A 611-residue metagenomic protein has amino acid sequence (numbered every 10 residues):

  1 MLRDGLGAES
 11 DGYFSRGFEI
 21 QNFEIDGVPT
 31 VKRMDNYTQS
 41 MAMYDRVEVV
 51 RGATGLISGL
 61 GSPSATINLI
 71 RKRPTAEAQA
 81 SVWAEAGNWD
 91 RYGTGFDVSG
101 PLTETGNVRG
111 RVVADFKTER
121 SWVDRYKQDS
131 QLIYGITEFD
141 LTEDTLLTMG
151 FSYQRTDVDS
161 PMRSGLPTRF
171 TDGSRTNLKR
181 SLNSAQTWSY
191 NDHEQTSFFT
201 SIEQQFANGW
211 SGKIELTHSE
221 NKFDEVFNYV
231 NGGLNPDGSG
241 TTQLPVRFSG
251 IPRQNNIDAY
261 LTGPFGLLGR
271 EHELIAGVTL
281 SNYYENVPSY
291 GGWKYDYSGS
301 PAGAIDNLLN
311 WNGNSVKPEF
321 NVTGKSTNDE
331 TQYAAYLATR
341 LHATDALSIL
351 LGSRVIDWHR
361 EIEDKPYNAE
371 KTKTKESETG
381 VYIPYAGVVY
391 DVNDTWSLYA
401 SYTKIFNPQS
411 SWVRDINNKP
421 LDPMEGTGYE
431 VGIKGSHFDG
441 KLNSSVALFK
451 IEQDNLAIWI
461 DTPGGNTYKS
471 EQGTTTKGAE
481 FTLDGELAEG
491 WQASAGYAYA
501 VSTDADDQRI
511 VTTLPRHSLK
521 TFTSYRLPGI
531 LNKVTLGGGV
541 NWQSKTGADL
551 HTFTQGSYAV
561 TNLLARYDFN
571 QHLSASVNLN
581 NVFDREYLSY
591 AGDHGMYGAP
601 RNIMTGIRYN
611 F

Functional and structural regions predicted by a protein language model:
M1-V31, D45: Extracytoplasmic beta-strand/coil segments of soluble accessory domains associated with Gram-negative outer-membrane
G12, V28-R51, L69-R71: Short acidic/polar hinge/loop motifs at secondary-structure boundaries that mediate gating or recognition
A42-D45, L56-G135, L141-T145, T196 (+1 more regions): Outer-membrane beta-barrel translocator/receptor signature
K117-S121, Y134-Q205, E220-P252, Y297-T323 (+3 more regions): Acidic/polar loop-and-plug regions of large Gram-negative outer-membrane beta-barrel proteins
E138-T142, P252, E271-Y283, Y290 (+4 more regions): Structural signature of Gram-negative outer-membrane beta-barrels, strongest in the C-terminal barrel of TonB-dependent
E203-A207, S211-T217, N221-F227, D391 (+4 more regions): Membrane-embedded beta-barrel scaffold of Gram-negative outer-membrane proteins
A346, K450-E452, K469-L550, F583-E586 (+1 more regions): Gram-negative outer-membrane beta-barrel transporters
A488, A493, N541-D549, Q555-Y558 (+1 more regions): C-terminal beta-signal and adjacent terminal beta-strands/loops of Gram-negative outer-membrane beta-barrel proteins
